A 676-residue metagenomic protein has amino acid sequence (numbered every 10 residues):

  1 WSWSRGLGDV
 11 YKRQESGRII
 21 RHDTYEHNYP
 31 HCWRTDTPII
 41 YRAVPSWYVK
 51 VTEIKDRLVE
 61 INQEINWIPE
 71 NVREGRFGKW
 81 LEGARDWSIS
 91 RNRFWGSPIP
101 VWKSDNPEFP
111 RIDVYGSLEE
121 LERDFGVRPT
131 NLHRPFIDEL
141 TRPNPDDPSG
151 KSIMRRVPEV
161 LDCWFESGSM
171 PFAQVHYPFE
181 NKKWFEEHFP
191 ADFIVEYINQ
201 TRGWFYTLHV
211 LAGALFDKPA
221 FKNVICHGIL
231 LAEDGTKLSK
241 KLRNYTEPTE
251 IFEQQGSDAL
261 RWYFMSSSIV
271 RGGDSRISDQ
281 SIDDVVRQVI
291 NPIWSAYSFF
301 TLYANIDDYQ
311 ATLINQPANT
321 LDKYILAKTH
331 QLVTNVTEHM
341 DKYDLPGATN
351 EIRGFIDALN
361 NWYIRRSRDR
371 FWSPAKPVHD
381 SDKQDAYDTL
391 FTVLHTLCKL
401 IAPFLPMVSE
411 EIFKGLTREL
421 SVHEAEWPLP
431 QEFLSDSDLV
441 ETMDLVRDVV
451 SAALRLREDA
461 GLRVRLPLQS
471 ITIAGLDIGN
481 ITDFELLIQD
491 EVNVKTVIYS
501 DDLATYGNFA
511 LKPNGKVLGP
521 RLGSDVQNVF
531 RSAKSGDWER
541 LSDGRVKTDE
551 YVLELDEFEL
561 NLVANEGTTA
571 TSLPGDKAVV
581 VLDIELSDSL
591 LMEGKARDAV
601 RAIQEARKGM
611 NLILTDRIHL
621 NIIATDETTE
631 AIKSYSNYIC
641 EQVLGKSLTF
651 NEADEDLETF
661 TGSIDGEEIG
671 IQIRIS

Functional and structural regions predicted by a protein language model:
W1-L7, Y11: Single conserved hydrophobic/aromatic residue that forms the stacking wall/gate of nucleotide- or nucleobase-binding
I20-H31: Acidic carboxylate-rich catalytic motifs and surrounding loops in phosphoryl-/glycosyl-chemistry enzymes
H31-S46, N144-M154: Cys/His-rich short segments
T52-N71, E187-H188, L573-S589: Residues forming anionic-ligand binding surfaces in small-molecule and nucleic-acid pockets of primarily soluble enzymes
I68-R73, G273-I282: Short, solvent-exposed helix-loop connector elements
G83-F165, S169-P171, L215-E253, S257 (+2 more regions): Feature 926 captures the class I aminoacyl-tRNA synthetase adenylation module centered on the KMSKS loop
V160, H188-N199: A short glycine/serine-rich beta->alpha loop
S266: Structured mid-domain segments that build the active-site/substrate or prosthetic-cofactor binding neighborhood
